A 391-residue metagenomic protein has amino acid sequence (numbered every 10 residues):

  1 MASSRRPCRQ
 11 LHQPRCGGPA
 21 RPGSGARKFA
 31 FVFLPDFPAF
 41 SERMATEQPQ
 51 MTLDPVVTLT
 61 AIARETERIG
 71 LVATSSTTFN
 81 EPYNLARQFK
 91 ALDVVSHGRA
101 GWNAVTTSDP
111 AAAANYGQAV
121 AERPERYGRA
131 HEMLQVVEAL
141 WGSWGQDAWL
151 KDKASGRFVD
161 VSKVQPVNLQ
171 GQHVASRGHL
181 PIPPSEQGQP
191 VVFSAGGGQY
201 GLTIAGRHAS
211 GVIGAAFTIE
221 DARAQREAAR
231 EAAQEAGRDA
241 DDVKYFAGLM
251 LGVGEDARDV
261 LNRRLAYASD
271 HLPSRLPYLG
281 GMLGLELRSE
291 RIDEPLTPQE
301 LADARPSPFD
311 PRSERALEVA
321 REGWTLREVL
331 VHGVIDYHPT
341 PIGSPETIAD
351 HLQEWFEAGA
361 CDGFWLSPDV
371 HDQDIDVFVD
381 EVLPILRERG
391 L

Functional and structural regions predicted by a protein language model:
M1-E65, Q187-P190, E300, A304: N-terminal beta1-alpha1-beta2 module of alpha/beta enzyme domains
A2-R15, T74-Y83, A119, E186-Q199 (+2 more regions): Active-site mouth loops of central-metabolism enzymes
H12-D36, I204-G214, L352-D362: Catalytic domains of carbohydrate-active enzymes, especially glycoside hydrolases
G25-A26, L59-E67, D93-R99, Q234-A240 (+1 more regions): Acidic (Asp/Glu)-rich catalytic clusters
K28, I62, L92, W102 (+7 more regions): Conserved, mostly hydrophobic/aromatic
V32-L34, I69-S75, G98-A104, P190-A195 (+3 more regions): Hydrophobic faces of well-ordered beta-strands that scaffold small-molecule active sites in alpha/beta enzyme cores
E65-T66, G70-N115, A121-M133: Hydrophobic or amphipathic alpha-helical targeting/insertion segments
P124-Q187, E220-R223, E231-F356, R387-L391: An alpha-helical appendage that flanks or caps ligand/catalytic pockets
